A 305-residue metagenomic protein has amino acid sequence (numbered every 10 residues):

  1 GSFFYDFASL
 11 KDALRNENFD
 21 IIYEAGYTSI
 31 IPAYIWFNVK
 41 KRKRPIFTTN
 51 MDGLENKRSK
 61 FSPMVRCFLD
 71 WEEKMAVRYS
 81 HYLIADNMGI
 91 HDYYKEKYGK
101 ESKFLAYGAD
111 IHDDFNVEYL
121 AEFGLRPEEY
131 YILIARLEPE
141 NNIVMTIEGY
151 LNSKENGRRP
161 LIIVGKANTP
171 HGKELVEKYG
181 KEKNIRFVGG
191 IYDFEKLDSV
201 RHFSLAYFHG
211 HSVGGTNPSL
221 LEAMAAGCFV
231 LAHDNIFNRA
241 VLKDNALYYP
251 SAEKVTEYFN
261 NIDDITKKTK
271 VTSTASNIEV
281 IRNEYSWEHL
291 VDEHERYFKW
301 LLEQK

Functional and structural regions predicted by a protein language model:
F3-L14, F19-D52, G215: An aromatic- and histidine-rich active-site surface loop
M64-L83: Membrane-proximal helix-turn-helix segments that form the acceptor-binding/catalytic region of lipid-linked
I84, E122-N141, I147-N152, I162: Conserved donor-binding/catalytic core segment of Leloir-type glycosyltransferases
K173-F194: Nucleotide-activated donor-binding/catalytic signature segment of Leloir-type glycosyltransferases, i.e., the conserved
S199-G215, C228: Acidic donor-binding loop of glycosyltransferase active sites
A225, F229-A232: Short hydrophobic beta-strand element within catalytic cores of glycosyltransferases and related nucleotide-activated
R239-I262: Change "using UDP/GDP/dTDP sugars" to "using nucleotide sugars
K267-K305: A charged, aromatic-enriched C-terminal amphipathic alpha-helix characteristic of glycosyltransferases across folds
